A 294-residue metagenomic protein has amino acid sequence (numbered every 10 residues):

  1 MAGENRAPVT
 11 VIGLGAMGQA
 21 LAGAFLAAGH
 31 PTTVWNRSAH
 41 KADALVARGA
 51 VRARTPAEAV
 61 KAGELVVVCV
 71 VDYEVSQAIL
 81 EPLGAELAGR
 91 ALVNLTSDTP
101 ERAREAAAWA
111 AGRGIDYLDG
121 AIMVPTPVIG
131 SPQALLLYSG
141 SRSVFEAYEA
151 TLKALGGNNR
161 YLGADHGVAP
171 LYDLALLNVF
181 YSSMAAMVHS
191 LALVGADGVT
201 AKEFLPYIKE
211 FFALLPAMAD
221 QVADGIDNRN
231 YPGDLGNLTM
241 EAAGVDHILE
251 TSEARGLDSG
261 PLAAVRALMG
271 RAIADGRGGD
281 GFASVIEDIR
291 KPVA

Functional and structural regions predicted by a protein language model:
M1-V68, R90-A91: NAD(P)+-binding Rossmann beta1-loop-alpha1 motif at the extreme N-terminus of oxidoreductases
T32, R52, D116-L118, N159 (+2 more regions): Hydrophobic beta-strand scaffold residues
P56-D116: Rossmann-fold NAD(P) dinucleotide-binding segment
S97-L177, Y181: Rossmann-fold dinucleotide-binding core
V168-A264, L268-V293: Helical "substrate-binding/catalytic lid" subdomain of Rossmann-like NAD(P)-dependent dehydrogenases/reductases
